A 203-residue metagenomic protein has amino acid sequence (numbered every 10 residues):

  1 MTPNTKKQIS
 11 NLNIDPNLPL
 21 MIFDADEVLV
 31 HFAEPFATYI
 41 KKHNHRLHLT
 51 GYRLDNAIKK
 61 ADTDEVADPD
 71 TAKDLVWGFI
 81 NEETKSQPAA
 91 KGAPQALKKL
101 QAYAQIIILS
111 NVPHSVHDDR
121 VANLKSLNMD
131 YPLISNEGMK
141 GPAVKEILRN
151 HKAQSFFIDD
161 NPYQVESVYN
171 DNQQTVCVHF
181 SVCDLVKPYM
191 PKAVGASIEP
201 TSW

Functional and structural regions predicted by a protein language model:
T2-D74: Active-site neighborhood of HAD-like aspartate-dependent phosphohydrolases
D15-P16, A102-Y103, L148-Q154: Glycine-rich phosphate-binding loop signature in dinucleotide/nucleotide-binding domains
D64-I80, R120-S126: Short, basic/glycine-rich phosphate-binding loops at helix/coil junctions that contact nucleotide phosphates
W77-I108, H114-V121: Short, acidic loop-to-helix structural element flanking the phosphoryl-transfer center in phosphate-processing enzymes
P113-F156, P162-D171: Substrate-recognition "cap/lid" segment bordering the active-site pocket of phosphatases
P132-G138, V194-W203: Short acidic-hydrophobic, aromatic-tinged amphipathic segments that line or gate anion-handling sites
F157-P200: Acidic, Mg2+-coordinating phosphoryl-transfer loop and its flanking beta/alpha structural elements, shared across
